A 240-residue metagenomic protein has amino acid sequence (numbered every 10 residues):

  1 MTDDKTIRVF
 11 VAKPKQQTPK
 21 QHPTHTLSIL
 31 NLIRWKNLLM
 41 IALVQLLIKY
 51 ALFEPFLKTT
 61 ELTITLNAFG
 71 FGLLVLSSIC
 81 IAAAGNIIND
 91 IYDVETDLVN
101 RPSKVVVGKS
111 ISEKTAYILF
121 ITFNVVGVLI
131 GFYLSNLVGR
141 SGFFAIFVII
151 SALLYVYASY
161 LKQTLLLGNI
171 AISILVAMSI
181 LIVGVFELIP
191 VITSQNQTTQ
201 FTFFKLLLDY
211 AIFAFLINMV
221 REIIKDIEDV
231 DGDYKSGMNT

Functional and structural regions predicted by a protein language model:
M1-T240: Multi-pass alpha-helical membrane architecture of UbiA-family and related isoprenoid/lipid prenyltransferases
